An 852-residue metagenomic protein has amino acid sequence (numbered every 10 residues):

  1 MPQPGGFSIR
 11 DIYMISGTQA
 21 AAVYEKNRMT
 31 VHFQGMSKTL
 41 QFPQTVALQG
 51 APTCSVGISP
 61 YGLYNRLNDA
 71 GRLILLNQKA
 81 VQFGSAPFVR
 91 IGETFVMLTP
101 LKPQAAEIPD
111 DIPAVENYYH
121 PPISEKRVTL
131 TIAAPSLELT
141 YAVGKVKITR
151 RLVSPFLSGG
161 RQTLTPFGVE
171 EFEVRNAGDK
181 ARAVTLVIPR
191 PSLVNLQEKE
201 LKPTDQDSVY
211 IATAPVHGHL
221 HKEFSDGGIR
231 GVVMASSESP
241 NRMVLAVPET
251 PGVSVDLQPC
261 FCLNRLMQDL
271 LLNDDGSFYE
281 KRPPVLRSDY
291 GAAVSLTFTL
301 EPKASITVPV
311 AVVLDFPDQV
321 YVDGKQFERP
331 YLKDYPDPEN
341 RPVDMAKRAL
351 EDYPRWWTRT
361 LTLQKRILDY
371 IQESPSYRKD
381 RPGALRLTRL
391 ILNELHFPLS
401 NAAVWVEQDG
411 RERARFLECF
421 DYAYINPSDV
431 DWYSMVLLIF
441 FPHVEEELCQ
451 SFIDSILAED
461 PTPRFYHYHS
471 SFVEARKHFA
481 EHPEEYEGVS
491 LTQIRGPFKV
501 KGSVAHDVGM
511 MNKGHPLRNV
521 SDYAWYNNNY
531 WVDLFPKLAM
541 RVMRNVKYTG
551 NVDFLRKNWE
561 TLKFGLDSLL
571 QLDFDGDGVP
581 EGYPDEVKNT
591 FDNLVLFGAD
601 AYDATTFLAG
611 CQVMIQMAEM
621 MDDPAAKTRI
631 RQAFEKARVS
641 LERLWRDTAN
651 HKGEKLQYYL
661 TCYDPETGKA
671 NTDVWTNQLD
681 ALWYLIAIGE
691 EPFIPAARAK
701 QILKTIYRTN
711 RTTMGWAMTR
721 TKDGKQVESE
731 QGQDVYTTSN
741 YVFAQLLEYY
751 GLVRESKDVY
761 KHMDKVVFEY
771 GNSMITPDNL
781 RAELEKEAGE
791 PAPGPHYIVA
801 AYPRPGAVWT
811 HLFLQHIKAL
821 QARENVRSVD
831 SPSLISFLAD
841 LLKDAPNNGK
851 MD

Functional and structural regions predicted by a protein language model:
P2-E107: Beta-strand-rich N-terminal accessory domains
P2-M36, V143, I148-F167, E171-N426 (+3 more regions): Acidic/polar, glycine-enriched structural segments that form the non-catalytic walls/loops of the carbohydrate-binding
I123-L130, S136, R151-L164, H219-H221 (+3 more regions): Aromatic/His-enriched, Gly/Pro-containing loop or helix-boundary segments that lie immediately adjacent to catalytic
V169, K843-D852: Carbohydrate-binding surface patches
N176, I306, Y335-T360, F420-V579 (+6 more regions): Aromatic-rich carbohydrate-recognition surfaces in CAZymes
P398-A403, F441-P463, A480, E487-G496 (+6 more regions): Long, well-ordered core segments of solenoidal/helical folds
Q408-R415, V508-N528, E581-A601, T661-T667 (+2 more regions): Acidic/His metal-coordination segments adjacent to aromatic residues that form catalytic metal sites in metalloenzymes
P427-L457, F535, R556, E560 (+9 more regions): Active-site core of glycosidic bond-cleaving carbohydrate-active enzymes
